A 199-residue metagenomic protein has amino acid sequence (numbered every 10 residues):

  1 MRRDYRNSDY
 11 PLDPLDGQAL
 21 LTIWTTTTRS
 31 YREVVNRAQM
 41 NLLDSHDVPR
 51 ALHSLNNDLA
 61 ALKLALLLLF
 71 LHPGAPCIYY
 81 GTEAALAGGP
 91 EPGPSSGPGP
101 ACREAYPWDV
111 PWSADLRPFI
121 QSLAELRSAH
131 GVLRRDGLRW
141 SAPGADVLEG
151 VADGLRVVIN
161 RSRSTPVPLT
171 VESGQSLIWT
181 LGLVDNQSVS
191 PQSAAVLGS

Functional and structural regions predicted by a protein language model:
M1-E91, S95, V157, R161 (+1 more regions): Conserved alpha/beta catalytic core and glycan-binding cleft of carbohydrate-active enzymes
L59, P73, I78, T82-S199: Carbohydrate-interacting/catalytic domains
